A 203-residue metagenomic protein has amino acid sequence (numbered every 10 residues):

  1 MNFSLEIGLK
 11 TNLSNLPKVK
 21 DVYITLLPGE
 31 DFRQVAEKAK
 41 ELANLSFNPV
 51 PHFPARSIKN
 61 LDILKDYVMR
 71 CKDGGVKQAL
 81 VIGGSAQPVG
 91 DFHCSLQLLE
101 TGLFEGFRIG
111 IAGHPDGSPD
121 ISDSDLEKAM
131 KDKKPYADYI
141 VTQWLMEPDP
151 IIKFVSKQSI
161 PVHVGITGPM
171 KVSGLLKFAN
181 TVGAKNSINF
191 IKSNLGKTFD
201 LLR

Functional and structural regions predicted by a protein language model:
N2-T11, D21-D31, H52-R56, Q78-P88 (+2 more regions): Catalytic beta/alpha-barrel core
S4-L9, I82-G84, D91-G117, K157-R203: Active-site pocket-lining/capping segments in soluble small-molecule metabolic enzymes
T11-N15, E30-E41, S57-D66, S85-G102 (+2 more regions): Active-site-adjacent beta->alpha loops and helix N-cap segments on the catalytic face of soluble alpha/beta enzymes
K38-P54: Mobile, glycine- and charge-enriched loop segments and immediately flanking short secondary-structure elements within
K40, F53, L64-K65, E127 (+2 more regions): A structural signal for the main folded, soluble domain(s) of proteins
P51, K133-Y136, V164: Conserved, mostly hydrophobic/aromatic
D66-L80, E105, K128-D138, K185-K192: Structural recognition of alpha->loop->beta junctions
F107-T142, M146-E147: Ligand/cofactor pocket segment of small-molecule handling proteins
